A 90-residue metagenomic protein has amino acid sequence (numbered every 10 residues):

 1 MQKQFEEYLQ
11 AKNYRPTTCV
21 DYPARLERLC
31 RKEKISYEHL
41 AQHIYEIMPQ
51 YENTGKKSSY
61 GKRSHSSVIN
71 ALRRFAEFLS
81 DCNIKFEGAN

Functional and structural regions predicted by a protein language model:
M1-R15: Short, Lys/Arg-rich amphipathic segments at extreme N-termini
A11-N83: Non-catalytic DNA-binding core/recognition domains of DNA-processing enzymes
G88-N90: Short, intrinsically disordered, charge-balanced linker/junction segments flanking boundaries in proteins
